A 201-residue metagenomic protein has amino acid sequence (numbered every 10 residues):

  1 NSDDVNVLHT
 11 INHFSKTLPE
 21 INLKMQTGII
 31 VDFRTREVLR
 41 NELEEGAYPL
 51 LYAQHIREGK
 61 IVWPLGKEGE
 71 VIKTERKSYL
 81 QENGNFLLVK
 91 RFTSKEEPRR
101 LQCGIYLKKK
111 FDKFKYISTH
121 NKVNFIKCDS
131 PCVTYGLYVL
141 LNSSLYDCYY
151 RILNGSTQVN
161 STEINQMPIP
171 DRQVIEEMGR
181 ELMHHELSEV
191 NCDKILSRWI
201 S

Functional and structural regions predicted by a protein language model:
N1: Contiguous mid-protein beta-loop-alpha structural module that forms a pocket-lining wall or clamp of enzyme active
N6-R198: Polybasic, glycine- and aromatic-enriched phosphate-binding surface used to engage nucleic acids
